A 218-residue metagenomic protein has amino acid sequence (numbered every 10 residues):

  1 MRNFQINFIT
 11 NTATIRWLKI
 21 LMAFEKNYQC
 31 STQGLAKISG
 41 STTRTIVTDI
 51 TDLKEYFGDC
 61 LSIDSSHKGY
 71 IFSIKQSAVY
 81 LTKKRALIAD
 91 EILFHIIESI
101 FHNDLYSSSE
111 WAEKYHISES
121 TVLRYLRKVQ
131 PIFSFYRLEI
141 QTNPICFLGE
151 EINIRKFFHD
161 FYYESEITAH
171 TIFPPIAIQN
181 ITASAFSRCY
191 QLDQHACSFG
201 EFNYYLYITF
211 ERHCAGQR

Functional and structural regions predicted by a protein language model:
R2-R218: A cross-family "folded-core" feature that marks the main globular domain of proteins
